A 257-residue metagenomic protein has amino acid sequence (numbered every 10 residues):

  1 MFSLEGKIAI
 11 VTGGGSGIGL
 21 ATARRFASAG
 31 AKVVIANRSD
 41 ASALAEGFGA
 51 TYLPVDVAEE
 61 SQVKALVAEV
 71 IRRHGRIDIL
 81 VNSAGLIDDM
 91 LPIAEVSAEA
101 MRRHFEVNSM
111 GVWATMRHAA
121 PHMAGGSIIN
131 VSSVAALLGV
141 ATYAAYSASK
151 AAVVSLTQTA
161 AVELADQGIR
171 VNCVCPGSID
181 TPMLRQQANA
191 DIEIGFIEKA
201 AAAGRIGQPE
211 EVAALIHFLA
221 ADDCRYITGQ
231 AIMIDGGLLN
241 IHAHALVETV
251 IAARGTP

Functional and structural regions predicted by a protein language model:
I8, G15-S16: Conserved glycine-rich cofactor-binding loop
M90, H217, T228-P257: Short C-terminal tail/terminal secondary-structure segment of NAD(P)H-dependent dehydrogenase/reductase domains
L91-I93, A100-R102, I197: Substrate-binding pocket helix/loop in short-chain dehydrogenase/reductase
M116, S149, T157: Active-site helix of classical SDR
P121, V162-D166, R225: Alpha-helical segment proximal to the catalytic Tyr-Lys
S133: Residue(s) in the substrate-gating loop at a strand-loop-helix junction that position the organic substrate next
C173, I192-I227, I234-G236: C-terminal helical subdomain
